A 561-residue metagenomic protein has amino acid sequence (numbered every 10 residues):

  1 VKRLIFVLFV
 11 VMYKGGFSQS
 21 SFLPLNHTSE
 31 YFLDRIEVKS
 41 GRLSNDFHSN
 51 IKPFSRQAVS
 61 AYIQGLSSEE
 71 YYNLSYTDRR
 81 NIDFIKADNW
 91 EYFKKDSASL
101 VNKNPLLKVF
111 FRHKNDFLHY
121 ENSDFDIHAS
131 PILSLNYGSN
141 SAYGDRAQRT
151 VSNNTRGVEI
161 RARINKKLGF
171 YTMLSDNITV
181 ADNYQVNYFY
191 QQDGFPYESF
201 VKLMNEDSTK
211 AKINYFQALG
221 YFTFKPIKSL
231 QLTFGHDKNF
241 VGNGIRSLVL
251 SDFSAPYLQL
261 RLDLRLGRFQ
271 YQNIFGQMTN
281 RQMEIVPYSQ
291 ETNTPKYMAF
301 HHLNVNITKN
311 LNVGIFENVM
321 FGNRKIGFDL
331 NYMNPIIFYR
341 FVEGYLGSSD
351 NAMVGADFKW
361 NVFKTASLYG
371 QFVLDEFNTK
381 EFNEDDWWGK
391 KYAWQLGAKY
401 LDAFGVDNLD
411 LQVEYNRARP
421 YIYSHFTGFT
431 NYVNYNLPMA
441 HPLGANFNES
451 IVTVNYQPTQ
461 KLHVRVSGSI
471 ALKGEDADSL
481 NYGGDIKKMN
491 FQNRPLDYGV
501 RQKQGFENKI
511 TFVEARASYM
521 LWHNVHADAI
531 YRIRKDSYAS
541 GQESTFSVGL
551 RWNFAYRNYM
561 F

Functional and structural regions predicted by a protein language model:
V1-S21: Bacterial Sec-dependent N-terminal signal peptides
S20-E37: Short N-terminal segments immediately surrounding and downstream of signal-peptide cleavage
L23, T209, Y345: Charge-dense, low-complexity intrinsically disordered segments
H27, K39-N50, S55-Q57, A61-N312 (+7 more regions): Outer-membrane beta-barrel channel domains
L33, L219, I451: Generic structural marker for isolated residues within well-ordered, non-membrane alpha-helices of soluble domains
Y215, N306, L311-F561: Exposed, low-structure sequence patches enriched in small/polar residues
